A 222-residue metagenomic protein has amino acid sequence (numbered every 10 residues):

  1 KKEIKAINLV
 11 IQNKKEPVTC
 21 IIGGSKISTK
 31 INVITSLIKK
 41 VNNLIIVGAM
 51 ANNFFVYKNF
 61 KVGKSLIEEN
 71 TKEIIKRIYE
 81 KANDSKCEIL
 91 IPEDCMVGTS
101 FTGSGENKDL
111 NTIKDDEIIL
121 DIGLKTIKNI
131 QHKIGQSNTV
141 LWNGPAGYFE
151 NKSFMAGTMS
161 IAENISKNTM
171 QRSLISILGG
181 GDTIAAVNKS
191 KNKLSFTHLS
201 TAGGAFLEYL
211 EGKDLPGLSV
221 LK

Functional and structural regions predicted by a protein language model:
K1-K222: Active-site loop-to-helix "anion-binding N-cap" substructures in soluble metabolic enzymes
